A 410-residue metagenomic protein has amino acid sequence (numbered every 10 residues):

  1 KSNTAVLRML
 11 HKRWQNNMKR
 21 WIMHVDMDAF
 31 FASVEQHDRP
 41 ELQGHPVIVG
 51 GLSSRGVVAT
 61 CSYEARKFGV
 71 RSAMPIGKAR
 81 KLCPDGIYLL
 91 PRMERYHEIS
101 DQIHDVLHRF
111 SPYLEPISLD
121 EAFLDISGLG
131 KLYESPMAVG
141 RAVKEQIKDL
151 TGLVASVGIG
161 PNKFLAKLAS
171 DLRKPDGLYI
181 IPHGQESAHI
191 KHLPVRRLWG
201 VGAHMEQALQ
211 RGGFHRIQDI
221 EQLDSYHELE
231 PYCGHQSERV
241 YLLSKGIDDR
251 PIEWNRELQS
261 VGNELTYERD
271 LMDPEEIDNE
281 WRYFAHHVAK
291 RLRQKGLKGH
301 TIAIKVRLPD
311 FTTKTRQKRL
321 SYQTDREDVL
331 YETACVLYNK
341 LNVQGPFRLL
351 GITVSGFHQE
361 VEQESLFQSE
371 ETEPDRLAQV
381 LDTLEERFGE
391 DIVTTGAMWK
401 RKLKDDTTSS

Functional and structural regions predicted by a protein language model:
S2-R239, I252, K290, E371-S410: Gly/Gly-Pro- and Ser/Thr-rich, intrinsically disordered tail segments characteristic of DNA damage-repair and tolerance
H24, R197, M205-P346: DNA-contacting surface of Y-family translesion DNA polymerases
F30, S54-R55, P309-T313, F357-Q359: Short, charged/polar surface micro-motifs in flexible loops or helix N-caps
P46, D85, L258, T301 (+2 more regions): A residue-level signal for beta-strand positions that form part of recognition/binding surfaces within mature
I48-G50, L89, D125, Y241 (+6 more regions): Residues in well-ordered beta-strands of folded domains
A122-G128, T315-K318, V361-F367: Short, hydrophobic beta-strand segments
A155, I159, G299-A303, L349-L350: A short glycine-rich, hydrophobically flanked beta-strand micro-motif that places a catalytic Asp/Glu for divalent metal
Y322-S410: Acidic, metal-coordinating catalytic segment for phosphate/diphosphate chemistry, firing primarily on the Nudix
